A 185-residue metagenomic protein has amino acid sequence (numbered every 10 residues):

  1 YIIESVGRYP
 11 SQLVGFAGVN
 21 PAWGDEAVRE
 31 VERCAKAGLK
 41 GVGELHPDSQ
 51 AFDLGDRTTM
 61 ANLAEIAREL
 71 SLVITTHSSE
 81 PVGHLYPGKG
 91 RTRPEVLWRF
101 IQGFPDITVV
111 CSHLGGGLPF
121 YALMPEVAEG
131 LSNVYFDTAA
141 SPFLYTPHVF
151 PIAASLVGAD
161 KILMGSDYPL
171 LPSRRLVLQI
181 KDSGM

Functional and structural regions predicted by a protein language model:
Y1-V82, Y86, L144: Active-site gating/metal-coordination segments in enzymes
I3, D25-R33, D53-R57, L85-G103 (+3 more regions): Distinct, well-ordered alpha-helical segments
R8, A64, K89-R91, W98-D106 (+2 more regions): Mature, folded catalytic cores of secreted/periplasmic enzymes
S11, K36, E69, P105-D106 (+2 more regions): Active-site acidic short loop of glycosyltransferases
V19, G43-L45, T76-S78, P94-L97 (+4 more regions): Long, contiguous hydrophobic alpha-helical segments, chiefly transmembrane helices and signal peptides
V42-H46, L70-L72, Q102-P105, D137-A140 (+1 more regions): Short, surface-exposed, polar/charged, turn-prone segments marking secondary-structure boundaries
E80-Y86, F104-H113: Acidic/glycine-enriched edge-of-secondary-structure segments
T108-M185: H/E-rich (His + Asp/Glu) clusters that bind or coordinate divalent metals
